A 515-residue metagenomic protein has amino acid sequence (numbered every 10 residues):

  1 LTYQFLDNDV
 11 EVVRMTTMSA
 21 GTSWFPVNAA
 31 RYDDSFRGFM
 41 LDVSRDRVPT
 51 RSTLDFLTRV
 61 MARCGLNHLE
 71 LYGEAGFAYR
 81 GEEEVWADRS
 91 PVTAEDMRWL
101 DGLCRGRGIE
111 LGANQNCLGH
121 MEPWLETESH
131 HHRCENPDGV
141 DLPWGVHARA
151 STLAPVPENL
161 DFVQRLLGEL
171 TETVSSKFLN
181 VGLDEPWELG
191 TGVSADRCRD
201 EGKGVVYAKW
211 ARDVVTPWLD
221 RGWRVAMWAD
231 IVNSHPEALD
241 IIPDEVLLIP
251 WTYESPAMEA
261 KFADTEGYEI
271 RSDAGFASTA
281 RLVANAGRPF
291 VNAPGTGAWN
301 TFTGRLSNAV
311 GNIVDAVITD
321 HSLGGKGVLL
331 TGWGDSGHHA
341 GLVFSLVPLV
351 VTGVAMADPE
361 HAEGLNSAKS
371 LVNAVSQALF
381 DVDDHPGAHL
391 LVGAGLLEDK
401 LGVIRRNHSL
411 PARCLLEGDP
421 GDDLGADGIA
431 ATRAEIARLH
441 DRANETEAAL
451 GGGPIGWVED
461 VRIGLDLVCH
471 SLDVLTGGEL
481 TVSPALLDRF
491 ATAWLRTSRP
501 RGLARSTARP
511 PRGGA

Functional and structural regions predicted by a protein language model:
L1-K209, D213-R221, A226, N292-P294 (+2 more regions): Feature activates predominantly on carbohydrate-active enzymes
D9-A20, F25-V27, R59, W99-G102 (+4 more regions): Substrate-binding groove of N-acetylhexosamine-processing glycoside hydrolases
